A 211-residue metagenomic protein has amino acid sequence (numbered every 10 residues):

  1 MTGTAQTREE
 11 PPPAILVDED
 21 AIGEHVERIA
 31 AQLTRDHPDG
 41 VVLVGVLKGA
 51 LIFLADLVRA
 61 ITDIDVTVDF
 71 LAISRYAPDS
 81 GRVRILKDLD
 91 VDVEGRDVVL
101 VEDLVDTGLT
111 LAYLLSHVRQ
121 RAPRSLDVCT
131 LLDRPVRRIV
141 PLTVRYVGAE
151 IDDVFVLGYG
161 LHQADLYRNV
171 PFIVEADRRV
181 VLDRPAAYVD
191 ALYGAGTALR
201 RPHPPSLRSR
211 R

Functional and structural regions predicted by a protein language model:
M1-R211: PRPP-associated nucleotide enzymes
